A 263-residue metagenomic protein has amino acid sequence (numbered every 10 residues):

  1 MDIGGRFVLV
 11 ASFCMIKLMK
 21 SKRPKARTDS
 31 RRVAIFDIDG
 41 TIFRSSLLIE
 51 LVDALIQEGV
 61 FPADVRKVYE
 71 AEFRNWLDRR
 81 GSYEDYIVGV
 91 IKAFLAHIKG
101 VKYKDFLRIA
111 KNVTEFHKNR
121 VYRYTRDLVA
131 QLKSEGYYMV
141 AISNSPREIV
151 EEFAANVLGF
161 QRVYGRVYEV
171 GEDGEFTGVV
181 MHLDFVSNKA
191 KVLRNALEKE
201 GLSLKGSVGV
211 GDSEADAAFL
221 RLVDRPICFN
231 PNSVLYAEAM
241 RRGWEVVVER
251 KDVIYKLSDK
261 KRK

Functional and structural regions predicted by a protein language model:
G4-I38, D53-F61, V65, K263: Non-catalytic pre-domain segments flanking phosphatase-related domains
K20, R31, R108-I109, E115-V140 (+1 more regions): C-terminal cap/substrate-recognition subdomain and adjoining C-terminal extension of metal-dependent phosphatase-like
R32-L47, L220: Asp-based phosphoryl-transfer active-site loop
S46-E50, V88-G89, E148, K191: A generic alpha-helix surface/boundary motif
L47-L48, V60-Q131: A metal-dependent, Asp-based hydrolase signature
L48-G59, K99-Y103, V163-R166, L183: Active-site phosphate-binding/coordination module
L48-L51, V90, D173-G178: Acidic/polar active-site rim loop that often engages polyanionic ligands
